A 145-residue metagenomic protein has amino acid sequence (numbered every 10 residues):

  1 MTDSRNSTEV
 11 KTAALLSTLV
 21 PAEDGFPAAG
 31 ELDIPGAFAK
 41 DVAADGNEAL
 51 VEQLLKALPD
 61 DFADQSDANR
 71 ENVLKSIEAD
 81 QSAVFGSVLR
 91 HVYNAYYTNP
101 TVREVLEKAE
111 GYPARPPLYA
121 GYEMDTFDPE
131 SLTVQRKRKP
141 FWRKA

Functional and structural regions predicted by a protein language model:
M1-E9, V20: Ligand-binding pocket scaffold of soluble enzyme catalytic domains
V10-S17, F26-A29, D33-A44, E48-A145: Mature-region segments of soluble proteins
